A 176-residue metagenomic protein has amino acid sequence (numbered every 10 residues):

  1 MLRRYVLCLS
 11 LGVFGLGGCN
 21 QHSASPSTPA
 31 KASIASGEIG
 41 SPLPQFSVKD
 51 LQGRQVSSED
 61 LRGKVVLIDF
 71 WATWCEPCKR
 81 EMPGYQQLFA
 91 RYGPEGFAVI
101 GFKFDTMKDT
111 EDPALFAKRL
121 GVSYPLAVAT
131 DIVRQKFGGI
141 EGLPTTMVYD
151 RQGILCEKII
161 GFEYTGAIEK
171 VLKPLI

Functional and structural regions predicted by a protein language model:
M1-Q45, E157-K158, I168-V171: N-terminal targeting signals for export/organelle localization
G37-G40, Q45-V66, F89-Y92, Q135-F137: A short beta-strand-turn-helix
R62, F70-Q87: Conserved redox-active cysteine motifs that mediate thiol-disulfide chemistry, especially di-cysteine Cys-X(1-2)-Cys
V65-V66, F97, P144: Alpha/beta-hydrolase fold active-site loops
L67-W71, G101-K103: Structural cue for short, hydrophobic secondary-structure segments
K79-L120, A129-K136: Structural microenvironment flanking redox-active thiols in thiol-disulfide oxidoreductases
L115-S123, V128-K173: Thiol/disulfide oxidoreductase modules built on the thioredoxin-like
